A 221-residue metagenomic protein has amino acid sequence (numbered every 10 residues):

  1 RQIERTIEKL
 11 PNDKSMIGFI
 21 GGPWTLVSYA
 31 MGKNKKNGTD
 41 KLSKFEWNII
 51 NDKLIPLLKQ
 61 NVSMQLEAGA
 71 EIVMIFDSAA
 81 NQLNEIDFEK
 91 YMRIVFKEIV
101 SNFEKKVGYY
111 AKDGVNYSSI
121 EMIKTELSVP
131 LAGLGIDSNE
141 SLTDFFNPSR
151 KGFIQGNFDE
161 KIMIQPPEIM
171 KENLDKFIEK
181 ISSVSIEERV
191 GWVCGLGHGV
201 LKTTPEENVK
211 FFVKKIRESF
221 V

Functional and structural regions predicted by a protein language model:
R1-E4, L83-F96, S138-G152: Active-site-adjacent beta->alpha loops and helix N-cap segments on the catalytic face of soluble alpha/beta enzymes
R1-M64: Active-site-proximal, glycine-rich beta->alpha crossover segments in alpha/beta enzymes that shape flexible
T6, L58, Q65, M92 (+3 more regions): Conserved, mostly hydrophobic/aromatic
M16-F19, L66-D77, K106-K112, G191-G195: Short beta-strand segments at enzyme active-site cores
F19-T39, A68-Y91: Active-site-proximal loop/short-helix segments that contain or immediately flank catalytic acid/base residue(s)
D40-W47, V73-E85, D159, C194-L201: Active-site-proximal beta-alpha loop/turn segments in soluble metabolic enzymes
L42-K53, L57, L83-V95, Q165-N173 (+1 more regions): Alpha-helix N-cap and loop-to-helix initiation/capping positions
V100-V221: Catalytic-face loop-and-helix region of soluble metabolic enzyme cores
